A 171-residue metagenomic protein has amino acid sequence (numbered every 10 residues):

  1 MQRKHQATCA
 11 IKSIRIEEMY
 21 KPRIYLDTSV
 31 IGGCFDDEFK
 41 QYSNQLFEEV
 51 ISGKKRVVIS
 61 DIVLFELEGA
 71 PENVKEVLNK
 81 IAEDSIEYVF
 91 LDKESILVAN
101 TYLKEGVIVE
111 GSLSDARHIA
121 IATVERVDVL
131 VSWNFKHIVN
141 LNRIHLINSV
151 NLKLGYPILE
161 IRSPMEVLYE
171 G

Functional and structural regions predicted by a protein language model:
M1-I59, F65-K80, I86, K104-E110 (+2 more regions): Short, well-structured N-terminal submotif of metal-dependent ribonuclease cores
T8, E87-L146, L168: Active-site neighborhoods of divalent-metal-dependent phosphate/nucleic-acid chemistry enzymes
Y25-L26, V58-S60, L130-S132, S163: A structural signal for short, well-ordered beta-strand segments and their strand-loop junctions that often border
R56, E87-V89, I158-E160: Conserved beta-strand segments of alpha/beta enzyme cores
D61, D92, M165: Residues at the C-termini of beta-strands that transition into short coil/loop
K80, V127, K153, E160-P164: A binding-site-centric feature that preferentially detects glycan-recognition modules on secreted/surface proteins
S95-I96, L159-G171: Electropositive, surface-exposed helix/loop patches at the edges of structured domains that serve as adaptable
V139-E160: C-terminal end-helix/capping segment
